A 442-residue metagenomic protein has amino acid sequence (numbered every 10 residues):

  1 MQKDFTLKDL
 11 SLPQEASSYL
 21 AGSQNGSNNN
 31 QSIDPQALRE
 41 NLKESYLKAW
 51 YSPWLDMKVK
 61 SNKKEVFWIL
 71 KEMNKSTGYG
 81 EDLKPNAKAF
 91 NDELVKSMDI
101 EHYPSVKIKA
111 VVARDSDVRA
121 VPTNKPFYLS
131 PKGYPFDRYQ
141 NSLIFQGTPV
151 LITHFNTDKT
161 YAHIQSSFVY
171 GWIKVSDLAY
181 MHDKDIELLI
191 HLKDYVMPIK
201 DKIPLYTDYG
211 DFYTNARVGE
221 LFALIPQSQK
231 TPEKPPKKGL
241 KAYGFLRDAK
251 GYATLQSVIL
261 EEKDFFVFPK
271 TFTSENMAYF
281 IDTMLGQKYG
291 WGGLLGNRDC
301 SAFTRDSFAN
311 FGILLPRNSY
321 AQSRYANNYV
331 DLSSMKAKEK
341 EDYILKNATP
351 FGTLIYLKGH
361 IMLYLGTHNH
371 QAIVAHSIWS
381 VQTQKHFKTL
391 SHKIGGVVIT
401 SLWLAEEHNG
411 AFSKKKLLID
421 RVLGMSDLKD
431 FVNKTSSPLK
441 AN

Functional and structural regions predicted by a protein language model:
M1-R119, T123-L129, G133-P135, L151-T153 (+6 more regions): Boundary regions of SH3-family modules and the immediately adjacent low-complexity/disordered segments in eukaryotic
K3-Q24, A372, S377-V381, H386-N442: Low-complexity, Gly/Ser/Thr/Pro-rich intrinsically disordered linker/tail segments
Y134, D208-Y209, K263-F268, G286-L295 (+2 more regions): Second-shell loop/turn segments in exported
P135-L143, G210-N215, Y343-N347: Short, surface-exposed secondary-structure edge patches
L143, P316-K385: ...with weaker cross-activation on analogous glycine-rich loops/strands in unrelated enzymes
T148, E220, G352-T353: Structural motif
Y180-M181, K202-L255, G286-R298, Y356-E406: Glycine-rich catalytic cores of cysteine/serine-nucleophile enzymes that process amide/ester linkages in cell-envelope
I281, W291-Q322: Active-site nucleophilic cysteine motif
